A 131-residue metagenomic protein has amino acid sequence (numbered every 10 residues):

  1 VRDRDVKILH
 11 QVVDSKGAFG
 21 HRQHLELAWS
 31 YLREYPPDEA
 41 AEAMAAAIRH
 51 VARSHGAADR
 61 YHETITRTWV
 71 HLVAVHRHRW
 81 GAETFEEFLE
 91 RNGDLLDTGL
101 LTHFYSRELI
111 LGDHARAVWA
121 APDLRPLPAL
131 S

Functional and structural regions predicted by a protein language model:
R2-K16: Metal- and O2-centered redox machinery and metal/ROS homeostasis
V12-A82: Conserved, aromatic- and glycine-enriched, well-ordered alpha/beta core segments that occur as contiguous structural
H62-S131: A charged, amphipathic interaction segment
